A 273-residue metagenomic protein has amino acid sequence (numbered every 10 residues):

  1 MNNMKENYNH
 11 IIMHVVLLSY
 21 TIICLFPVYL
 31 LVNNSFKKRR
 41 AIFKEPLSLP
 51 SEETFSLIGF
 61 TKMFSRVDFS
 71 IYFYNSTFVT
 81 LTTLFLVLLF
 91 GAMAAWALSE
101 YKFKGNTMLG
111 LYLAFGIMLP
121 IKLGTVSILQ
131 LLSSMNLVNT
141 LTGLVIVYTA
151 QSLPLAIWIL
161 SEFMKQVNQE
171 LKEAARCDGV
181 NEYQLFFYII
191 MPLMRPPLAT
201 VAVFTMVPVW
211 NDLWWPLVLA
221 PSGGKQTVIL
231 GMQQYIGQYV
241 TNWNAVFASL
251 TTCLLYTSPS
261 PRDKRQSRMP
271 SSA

Functional and structural regions predicted by a protein language model:
N3-S258, R262, R268: A structural signal for multi-pass alpha-helical bundles of membrane permease subunits that mediate small-molecule
S267-A273: Hydrophobic alpha-helical segments, chiefly the membrane-spanning helices and signal/signal-anchor peptides
